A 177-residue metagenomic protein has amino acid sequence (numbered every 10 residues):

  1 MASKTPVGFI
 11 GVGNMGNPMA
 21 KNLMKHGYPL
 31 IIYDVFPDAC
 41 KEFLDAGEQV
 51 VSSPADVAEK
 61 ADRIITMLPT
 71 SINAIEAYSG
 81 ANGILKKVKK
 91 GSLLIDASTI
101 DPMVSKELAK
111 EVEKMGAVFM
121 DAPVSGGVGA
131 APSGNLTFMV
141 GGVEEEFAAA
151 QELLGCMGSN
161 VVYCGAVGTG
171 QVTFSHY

Functional and structural regions predicted by a protein language model:
M1-M67, S92, V128: NAD(P)+-binding Rossmann beta1-loop-alpha1 motif at the extreme N-terminus of oxidoreductases
P6-F9, L94, F119-D121, M139: Short glycine-aspartate micro-motif
M15, M19, M67, A97 (+2 more regions): Methionine-biased hydrophobic packing positions in alpha-helices, especially within tandem helical repeat solenoids
N22, H26, A39, A46 (+6 more regions): Change "in soluble alpha/beta enzymes" to "in soluble alpha/beta proteins
P54-V118: Rossmann-fold NAD(P) dinucleotide-binding segment
I100-Y177: Rossmann-fold dinucleotide-binding core
